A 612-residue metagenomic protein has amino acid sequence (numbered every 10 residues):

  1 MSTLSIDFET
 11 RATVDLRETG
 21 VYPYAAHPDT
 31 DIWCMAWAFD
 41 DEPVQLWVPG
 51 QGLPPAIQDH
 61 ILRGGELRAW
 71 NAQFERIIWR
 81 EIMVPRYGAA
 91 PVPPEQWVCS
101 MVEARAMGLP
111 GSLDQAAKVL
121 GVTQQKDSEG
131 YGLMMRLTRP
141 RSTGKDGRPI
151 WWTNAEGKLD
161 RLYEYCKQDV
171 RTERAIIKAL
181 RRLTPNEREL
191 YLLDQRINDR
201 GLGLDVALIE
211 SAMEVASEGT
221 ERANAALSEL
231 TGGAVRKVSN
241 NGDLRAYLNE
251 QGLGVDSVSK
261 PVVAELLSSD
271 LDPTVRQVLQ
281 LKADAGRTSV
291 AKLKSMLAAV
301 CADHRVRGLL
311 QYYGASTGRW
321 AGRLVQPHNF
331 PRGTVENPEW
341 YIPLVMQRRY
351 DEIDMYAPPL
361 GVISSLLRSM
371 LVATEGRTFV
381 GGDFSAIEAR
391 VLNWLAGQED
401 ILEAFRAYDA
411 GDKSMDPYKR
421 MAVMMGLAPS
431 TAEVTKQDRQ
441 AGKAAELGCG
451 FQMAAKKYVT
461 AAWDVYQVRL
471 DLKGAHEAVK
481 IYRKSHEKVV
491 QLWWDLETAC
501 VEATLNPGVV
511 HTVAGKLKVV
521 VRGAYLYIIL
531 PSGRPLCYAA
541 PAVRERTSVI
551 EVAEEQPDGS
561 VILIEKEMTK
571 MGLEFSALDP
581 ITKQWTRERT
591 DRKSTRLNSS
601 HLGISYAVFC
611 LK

Functional and structural regions predicted by a protein language model:
M1-V14, G108, V119, T123-Q125 (+5 more regions): Conserved "right-hand" nucleotidyltransferase catalytic core of DNA-directed polymerases
S2-P28, I32-C34, A38: Gly/Thr-rich phosphate-binding beta-strand-loop-beta motif of the actin/hexokinase/Hsp70
H27-W37, D41-R181, N186, Y191 (+2 more regions): Active-site-proximal helix-loop-helix substrate-binding element of RNase H-like nuclease domains
G65-N71, A234-K237, D383: Short glycine-rich phosphate-binding loop at a beta-alpha junction
Q73-G88, M107, R245-G252, S385-D400: Short active-site loop/helix that positions an aromatic residue
Y313-S430, G572, S576-Q584, E588-R596 (+1 more regions): Function-dense linear segments that define catalytic or interfacial modules in macromolecule-processing proteins
A441-C449: Short, amphipathic alpha-helical "recognition" segments used to contact nucleic acids or chromatin
L597-K612: Single conserved hydrophobic/aromatic residue that forms the stacking wall/gate of nucleotide- or nucleobase-binding
